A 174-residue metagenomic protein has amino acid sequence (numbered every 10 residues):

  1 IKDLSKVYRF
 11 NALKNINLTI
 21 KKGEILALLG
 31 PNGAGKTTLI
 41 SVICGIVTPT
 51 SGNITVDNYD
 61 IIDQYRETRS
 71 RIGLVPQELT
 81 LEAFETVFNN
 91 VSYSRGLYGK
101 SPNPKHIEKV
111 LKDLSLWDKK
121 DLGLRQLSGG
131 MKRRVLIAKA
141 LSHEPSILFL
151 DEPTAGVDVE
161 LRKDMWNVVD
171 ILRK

Functional and structural regions predicted by a protein language model:
P31-G35: Walker A (P-loop) phosphate-binding loop of ABC-type ATPase nucleotide-binding domains
G52-D60, T68: Conserved ABC transporter NBD signature motif
S92, G96-K119: Conserved ABC ATPase "signature" region
G123-L127: Conserved ABC ATPase signature
E144: Conserved catalytic motifs of ABC-family nucleotide-binding domains
L148-D151: Catalytic Walker B motif of ABC-type/P-loop ATPase nucleotide-binding domains
